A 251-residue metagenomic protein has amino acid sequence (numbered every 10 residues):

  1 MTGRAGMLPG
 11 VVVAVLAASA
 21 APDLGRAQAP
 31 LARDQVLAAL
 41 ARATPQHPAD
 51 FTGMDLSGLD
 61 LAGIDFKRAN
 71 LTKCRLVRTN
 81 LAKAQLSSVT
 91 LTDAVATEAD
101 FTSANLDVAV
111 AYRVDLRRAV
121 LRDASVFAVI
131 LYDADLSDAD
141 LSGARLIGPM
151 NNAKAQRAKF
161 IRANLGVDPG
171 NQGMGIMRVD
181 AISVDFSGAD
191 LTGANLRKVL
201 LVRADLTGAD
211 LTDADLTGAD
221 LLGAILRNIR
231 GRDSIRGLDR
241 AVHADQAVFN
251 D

Functional and structural regions predicted by a protein language model:
M1-V11: Bacterial N-terminal signal peptides that target proteins for export
P9-S19: Bacterial N-terminal signal peptides
L24-D251: Tandem repeat scaffolds
